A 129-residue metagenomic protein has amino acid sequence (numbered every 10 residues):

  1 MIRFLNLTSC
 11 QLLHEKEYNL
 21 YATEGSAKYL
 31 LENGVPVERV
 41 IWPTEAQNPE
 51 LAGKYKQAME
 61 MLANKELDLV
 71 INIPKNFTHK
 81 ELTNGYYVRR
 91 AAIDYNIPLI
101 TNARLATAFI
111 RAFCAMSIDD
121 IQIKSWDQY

Functional and structural regions predicted by a protein language model:
M1-F4, Q11-K16: Glycine- and Gly-Pro-enriched alpha-helical subdomains that act as flexible, kink-prone "lid/hinge" or packing modules
L5-S9, E32-V35, E81-T83, I110-C114: Short acidic, glycine/serine/threonine-rich loops at helix termini
K16, N33-P36, Y95: Short, structured coil segments at secondary-structure junctions
E17-L30: Short internal beta-strands
V35-E38, L67: Glycine-enriched alpha-helix->loop->beta-strand junction motifs that scaffold or abut catalytic
W42-Y129: Peripheral docking tails and interdomain loops at the edges of cofactor- or intermediate-handling domains
